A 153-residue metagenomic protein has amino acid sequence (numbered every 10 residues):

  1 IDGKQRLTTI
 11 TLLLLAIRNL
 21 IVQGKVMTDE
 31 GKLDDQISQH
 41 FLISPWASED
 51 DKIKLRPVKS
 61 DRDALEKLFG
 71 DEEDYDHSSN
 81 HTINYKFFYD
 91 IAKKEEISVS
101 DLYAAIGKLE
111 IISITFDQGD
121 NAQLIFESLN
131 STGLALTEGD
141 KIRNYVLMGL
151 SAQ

Functional and structural regions predicted by a protein language model:
I1-Q153: Glycine- and hydrophobic-rich flexible loops that cap the catalytic core of alpha/beta enzyme folds
